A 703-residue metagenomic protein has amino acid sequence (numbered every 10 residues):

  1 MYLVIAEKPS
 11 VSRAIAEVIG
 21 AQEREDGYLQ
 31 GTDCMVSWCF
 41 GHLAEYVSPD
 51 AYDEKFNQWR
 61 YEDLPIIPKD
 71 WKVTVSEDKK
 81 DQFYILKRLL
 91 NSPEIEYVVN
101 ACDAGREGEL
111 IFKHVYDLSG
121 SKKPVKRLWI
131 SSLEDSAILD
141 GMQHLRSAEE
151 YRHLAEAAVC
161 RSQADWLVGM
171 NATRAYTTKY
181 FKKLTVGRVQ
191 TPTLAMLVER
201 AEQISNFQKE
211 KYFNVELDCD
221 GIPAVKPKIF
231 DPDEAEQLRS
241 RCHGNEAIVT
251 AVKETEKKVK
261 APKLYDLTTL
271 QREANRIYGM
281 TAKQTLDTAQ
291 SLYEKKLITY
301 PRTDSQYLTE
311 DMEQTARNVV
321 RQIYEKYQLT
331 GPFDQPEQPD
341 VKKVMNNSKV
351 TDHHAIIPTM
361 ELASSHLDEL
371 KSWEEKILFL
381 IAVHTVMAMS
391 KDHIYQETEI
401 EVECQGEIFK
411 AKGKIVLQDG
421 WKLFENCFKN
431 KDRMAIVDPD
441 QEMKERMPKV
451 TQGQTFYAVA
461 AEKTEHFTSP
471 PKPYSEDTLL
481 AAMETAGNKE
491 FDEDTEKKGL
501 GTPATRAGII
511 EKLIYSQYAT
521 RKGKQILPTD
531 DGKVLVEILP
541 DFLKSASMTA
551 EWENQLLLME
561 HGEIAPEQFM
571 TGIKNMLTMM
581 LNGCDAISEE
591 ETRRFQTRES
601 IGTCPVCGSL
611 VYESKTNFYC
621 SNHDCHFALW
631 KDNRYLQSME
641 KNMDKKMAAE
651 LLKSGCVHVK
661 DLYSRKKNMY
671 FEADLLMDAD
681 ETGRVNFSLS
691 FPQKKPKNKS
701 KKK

Functional and structural regions predicted by a protein language model:
M1, P68-K72, P93-V99, T178-Y180 (+6 more regions): Glycine- and acidic
M1-S162, P339, R433-M434, P470: Intrinsically disordered, low-complexity regulatory segments
Y2-L3, K79, L90, T173 (+3 more regions): Basic, low-complexity terminal or inter-domain segments flanking catalytic cores
P9-A16, D33-V36, F40, S76-K87 (+19 more regions): Amphipathic alpha-helical transducer elements in NTP-driven molecular machines
P93, A137-C219, E254-K258: C-terminal or mid-to-C-terminal helical accessory/interaction module adjacent to the motor/catalytic core
P232-Y265, Q271: Metal- or metallocofactor-binding catalytic centers and their adjacent structured scaffolds across diverse enzyme
